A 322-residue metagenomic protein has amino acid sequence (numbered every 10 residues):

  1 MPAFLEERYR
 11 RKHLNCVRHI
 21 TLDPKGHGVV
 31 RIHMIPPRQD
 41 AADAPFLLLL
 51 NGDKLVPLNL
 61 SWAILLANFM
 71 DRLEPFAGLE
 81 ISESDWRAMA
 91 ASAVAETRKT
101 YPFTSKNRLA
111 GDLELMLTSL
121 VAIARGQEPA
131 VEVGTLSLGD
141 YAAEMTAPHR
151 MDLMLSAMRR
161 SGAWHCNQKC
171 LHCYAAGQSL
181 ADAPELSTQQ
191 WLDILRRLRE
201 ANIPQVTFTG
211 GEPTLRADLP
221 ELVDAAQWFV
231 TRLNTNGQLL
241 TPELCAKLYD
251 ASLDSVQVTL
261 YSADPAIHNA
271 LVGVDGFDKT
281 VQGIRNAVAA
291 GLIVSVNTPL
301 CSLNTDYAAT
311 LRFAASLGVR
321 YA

Functional and structural regions predicted by a protein language model:
M1-A3, K54, L58-R150: Long, charge-rich, low-complexity alpha-helical segments
M1-E74, A142: Acidic, low-complexity/disordered tracts enriched in E/D and polar residues
Y101, G111-L115, S119, I123-K247 (+2 more regions): Conserved alpha-helical substructure of the radical SAM core
M158-R160, A263, C301-L303: Short, solvent-exposed loop/turn segments at secondary-structure junctions
D182-E185, H268-V272: Short, solvent-exposed loop/turn segments at secondary-structure boundaries
S187-Q190, V274-K279: Charged helix-capping and loop-helix junction motifs
A201, Q205-V206, W228-R232, S255-Q257 (+1 more regions): Conserved C-terminal portion of the radical SAM core fold that forms the substrate/S-adenosylmethionine-binding
N236-L239, L260-D264: Short, acidic/turn-prone active-site loops that include or flank metal/cofactor- and phosphate-binding residues
